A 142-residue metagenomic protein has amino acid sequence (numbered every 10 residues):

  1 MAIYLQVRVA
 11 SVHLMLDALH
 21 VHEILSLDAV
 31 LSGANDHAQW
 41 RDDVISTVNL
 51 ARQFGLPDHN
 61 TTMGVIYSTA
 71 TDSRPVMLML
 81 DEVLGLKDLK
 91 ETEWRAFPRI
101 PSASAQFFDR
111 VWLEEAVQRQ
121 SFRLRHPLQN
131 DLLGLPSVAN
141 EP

Functional and structural regions predicted by a protein language model:
M1-P142: An acidic, low-aromatic, low-complexity terminal/linker signal
